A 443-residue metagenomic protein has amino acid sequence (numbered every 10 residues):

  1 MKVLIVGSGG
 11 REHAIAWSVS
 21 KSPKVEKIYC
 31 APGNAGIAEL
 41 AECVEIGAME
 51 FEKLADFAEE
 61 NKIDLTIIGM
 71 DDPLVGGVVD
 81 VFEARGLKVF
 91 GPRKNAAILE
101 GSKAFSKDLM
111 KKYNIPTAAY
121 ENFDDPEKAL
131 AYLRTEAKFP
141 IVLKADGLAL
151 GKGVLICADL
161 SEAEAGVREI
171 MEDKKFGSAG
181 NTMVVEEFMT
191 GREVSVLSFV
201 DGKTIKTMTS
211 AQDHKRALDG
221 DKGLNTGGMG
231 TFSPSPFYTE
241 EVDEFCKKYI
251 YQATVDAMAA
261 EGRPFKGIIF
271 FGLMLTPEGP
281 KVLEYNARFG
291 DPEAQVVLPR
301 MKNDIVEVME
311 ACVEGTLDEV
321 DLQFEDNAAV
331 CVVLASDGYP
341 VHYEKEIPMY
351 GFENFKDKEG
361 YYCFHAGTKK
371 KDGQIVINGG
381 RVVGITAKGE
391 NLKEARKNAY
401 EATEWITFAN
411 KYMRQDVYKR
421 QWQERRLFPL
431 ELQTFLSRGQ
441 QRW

Functional and structural regions predicted by a protein language model:
M1-K94: ATP-binding N-terminal substructure of ATP-dependent carboxylate-amine bond-forming enzymes
T66, V417-Q421: Conserved small/polar residues in nucleotide/adenosyl-binding loops
F90-G153: A conserved helix-loop-beta module that forms one wall/lid of the active-site cleft in ATP-utilizing catalytic domains
G153-A294: Internal nucleotide-binding/catalytic subdomain
K174-G177, E401-Q415: Short arginine-rich
T231-P234, V333, R381-G389: Short, well-ordered beta-strand elements within core beta-sheets of diverse protein domains
C246-I269, N286-K358, K371: Active-site "cap" helix and flanking loop/linker of ATP-utilizing ligase/carboxylase catalytic domains
